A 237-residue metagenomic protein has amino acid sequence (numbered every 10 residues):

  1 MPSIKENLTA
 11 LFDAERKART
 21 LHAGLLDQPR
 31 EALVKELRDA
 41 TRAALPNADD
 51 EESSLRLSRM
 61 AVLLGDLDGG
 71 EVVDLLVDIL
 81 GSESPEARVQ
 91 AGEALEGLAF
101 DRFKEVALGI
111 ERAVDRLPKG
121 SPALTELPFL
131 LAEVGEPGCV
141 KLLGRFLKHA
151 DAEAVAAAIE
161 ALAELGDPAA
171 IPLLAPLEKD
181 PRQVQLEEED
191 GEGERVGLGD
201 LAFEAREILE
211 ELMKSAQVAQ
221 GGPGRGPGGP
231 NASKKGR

Functional and structural regions predicted by a protein language model:
M1-P2: Intrinsically disordered, serine/threonine- and proline-rich low-complexity regions of large eukaryotic regulatory
N7, L33-T41, L75-V77, A107-V114 (+2 more regions): Buried hydrophobic core positions in alpha-solenoid tandem helical repeats
T9-A32, D50-G69, D78-G81, P85-D101 (+5 more regions): Structural detector for internal amphipathic alpha-helices that build alpha-solenoid repeat scaffolds
A44-D50: Flexible helix-coil transition and linker loops at the boundaries of alpha-helical arrays
I110, K119, G221-G224: HEAT/HEAT-like alpha-solenoid repeats
A175-R237: Eukaryotic acidic, Ser/Thr-rich intrinsically disordered low-complexity regions
